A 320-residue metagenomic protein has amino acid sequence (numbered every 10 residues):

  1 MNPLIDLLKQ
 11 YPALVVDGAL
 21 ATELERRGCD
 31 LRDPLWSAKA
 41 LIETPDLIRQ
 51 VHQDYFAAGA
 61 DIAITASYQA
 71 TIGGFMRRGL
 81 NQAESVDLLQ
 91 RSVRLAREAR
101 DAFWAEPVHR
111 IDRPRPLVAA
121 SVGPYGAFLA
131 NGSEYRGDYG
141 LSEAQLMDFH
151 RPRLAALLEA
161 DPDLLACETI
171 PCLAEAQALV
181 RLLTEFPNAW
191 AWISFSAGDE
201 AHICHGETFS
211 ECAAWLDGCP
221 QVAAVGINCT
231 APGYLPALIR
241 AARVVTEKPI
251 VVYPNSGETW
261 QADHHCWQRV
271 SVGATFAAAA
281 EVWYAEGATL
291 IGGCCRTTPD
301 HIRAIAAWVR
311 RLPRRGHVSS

Functional and structural regions predicted by a protein language model:
M1-S320: Domain-level signal for soluble alpha/beta catalytic cores
